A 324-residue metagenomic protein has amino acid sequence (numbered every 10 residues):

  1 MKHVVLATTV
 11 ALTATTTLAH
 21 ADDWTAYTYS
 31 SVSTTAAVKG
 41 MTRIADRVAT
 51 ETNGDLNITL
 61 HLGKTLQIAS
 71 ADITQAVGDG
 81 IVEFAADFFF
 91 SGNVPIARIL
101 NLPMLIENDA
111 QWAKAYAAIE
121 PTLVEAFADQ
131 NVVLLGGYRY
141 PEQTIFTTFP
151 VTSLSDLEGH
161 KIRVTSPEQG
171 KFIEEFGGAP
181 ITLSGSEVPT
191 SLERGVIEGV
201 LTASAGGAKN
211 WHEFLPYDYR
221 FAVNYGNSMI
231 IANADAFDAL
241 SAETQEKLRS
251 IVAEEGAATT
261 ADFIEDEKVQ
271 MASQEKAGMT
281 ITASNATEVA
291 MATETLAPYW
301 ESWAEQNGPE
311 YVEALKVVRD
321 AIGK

Functional and structural regions predicted by a protein language model:
M1-L6: Bacterial N-terminal signal peptides that target proteins for export
A7-T15: Bacterial N-terminal signal peptides
T15-A21: Sec/Tat signal peptide C-region and signal peptidase I cleavage site
D22-Q111, F127-K324: N-terminal secretory/targeting leader peptides
A113-E125: Signature of the catalytic double-stranded beta-helix
